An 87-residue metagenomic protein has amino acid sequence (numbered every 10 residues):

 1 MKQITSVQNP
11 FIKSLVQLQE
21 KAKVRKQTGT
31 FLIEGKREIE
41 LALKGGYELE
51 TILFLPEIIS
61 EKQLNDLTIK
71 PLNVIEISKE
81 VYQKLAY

Functional and structural regions predicted by a protein language model:
M1-Q63: Boundary-proximal intrinsically disordered activation/regulatory segments immediately upstream of a helical core
L67-Y87: Glycine/small-residue-rich loop that forms an oxyanion/phosphate-binding "nest" at active or ligand-binding sites
